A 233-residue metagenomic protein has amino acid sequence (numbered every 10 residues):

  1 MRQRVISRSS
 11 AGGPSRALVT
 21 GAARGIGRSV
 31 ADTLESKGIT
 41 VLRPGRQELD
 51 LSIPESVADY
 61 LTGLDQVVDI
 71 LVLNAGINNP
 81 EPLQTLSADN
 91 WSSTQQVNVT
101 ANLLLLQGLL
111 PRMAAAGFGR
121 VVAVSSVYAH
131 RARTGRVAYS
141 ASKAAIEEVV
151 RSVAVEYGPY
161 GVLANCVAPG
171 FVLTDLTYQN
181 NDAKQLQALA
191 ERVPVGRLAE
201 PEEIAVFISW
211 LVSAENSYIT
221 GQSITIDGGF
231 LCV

Functional and structural regions predicted by a protein language model:
A23, A31: N-terminal Rossmann NAD(P)H-binding glycine-rich loop of SDR-like oxidoreductase domains
P82-L83, N90-Q95, T177, L189: Substrate-binding pocket helix/loop in short-chain dehydrogenase/reductase
L106, S142, V150: Active-site helix of classical SDR
P111, V155-E156, S217: Alpha-helical segment proximal to the catalytic Tyr-Lys
F118, R197-I226, L231: C-terminal substrate-recognition "lid" of short-chain dehydrogenase/reductases
S126: Residue(s) in the substrate-gating loop at a strand-loop-helix junction that position the organic substrate next
G158, L163, I219-G221: Short, small/polar-rich loop/turn modules that mediate ligand/substrate recognition or access, typified
